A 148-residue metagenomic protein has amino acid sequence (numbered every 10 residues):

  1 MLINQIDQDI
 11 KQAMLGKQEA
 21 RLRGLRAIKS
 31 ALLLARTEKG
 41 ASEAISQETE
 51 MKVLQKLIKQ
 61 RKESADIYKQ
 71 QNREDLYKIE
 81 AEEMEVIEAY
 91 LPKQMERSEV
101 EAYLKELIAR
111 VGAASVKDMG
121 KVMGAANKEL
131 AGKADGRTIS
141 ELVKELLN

Functional and structural regions predicted by a protein language model:
M1-N148: Charged, compositionally biased, marginally structured helical/coil segments
